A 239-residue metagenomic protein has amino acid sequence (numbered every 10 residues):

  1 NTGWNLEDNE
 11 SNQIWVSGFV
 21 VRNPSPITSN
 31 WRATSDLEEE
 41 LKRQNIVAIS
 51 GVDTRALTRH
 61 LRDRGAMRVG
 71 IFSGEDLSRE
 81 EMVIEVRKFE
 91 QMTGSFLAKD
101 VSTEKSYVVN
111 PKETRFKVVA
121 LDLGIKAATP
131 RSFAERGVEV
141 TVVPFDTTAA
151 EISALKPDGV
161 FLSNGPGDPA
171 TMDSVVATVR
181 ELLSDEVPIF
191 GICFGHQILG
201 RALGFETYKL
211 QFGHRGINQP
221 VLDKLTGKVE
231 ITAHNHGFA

Functional and structural regions predicted by a protein language model:
N1-A150, A154-L155, P169: RNA-binding accessory domains that recognize and position tRNA/RNA substrates
G18-V20, G70, D100, E206 (+3 more regions): Generic structural signal for residues positioned in beta-strands
P26, D76, K228-V229, A239: Generic "edge-of-domain/loop-turn" microfeature
K126, G237-A239: Short Gly/Pro-enriched loop/turn and capping motifs at secondary-structure junctions
A154, G159, S163-G237: Cysteine-nucleophile active-site neighborhood
